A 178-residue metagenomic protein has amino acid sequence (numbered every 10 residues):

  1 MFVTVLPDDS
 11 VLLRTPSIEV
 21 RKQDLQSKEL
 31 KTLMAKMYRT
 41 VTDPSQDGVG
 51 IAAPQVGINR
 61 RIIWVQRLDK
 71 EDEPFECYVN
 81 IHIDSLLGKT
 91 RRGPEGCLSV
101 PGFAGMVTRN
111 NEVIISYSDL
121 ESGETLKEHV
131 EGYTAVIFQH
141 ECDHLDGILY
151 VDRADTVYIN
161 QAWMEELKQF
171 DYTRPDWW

Functional and structural regions predicted by a protein language model:
M1-W178: Positively charged
